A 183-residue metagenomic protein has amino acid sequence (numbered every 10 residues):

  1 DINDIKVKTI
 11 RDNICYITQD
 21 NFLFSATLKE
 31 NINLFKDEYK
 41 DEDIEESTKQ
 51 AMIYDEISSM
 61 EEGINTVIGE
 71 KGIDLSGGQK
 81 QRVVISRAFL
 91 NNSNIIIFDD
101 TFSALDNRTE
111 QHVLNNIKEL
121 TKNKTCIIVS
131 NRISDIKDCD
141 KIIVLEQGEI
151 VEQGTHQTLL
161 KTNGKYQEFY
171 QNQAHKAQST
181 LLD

Functional and structural regions predicted by a protein language model:
D4, R11, K29-E70, L114-N115 (+1 more regions): ABC ATPase nucleotide-binding domain helical subdomain, centered on the C-loop/LSGGQ "ABC signature"
N21-Y39, L75, I136: Conserved catalytic motifs of ABC-family nucleotide-binding domains
Y54-V83, T101, L105-R108, K176-D183: ABC-fold ATPase nucleotide-binding domain signature/coupling loops
E61-G63, N115, K137-D183: C-terminal portion of ABC ATPase nucleotide-binding domains
I85, V129: Hydrophobic anchor residue at the start of the ABC signature
L90-N94, N123: A short, proline-enriched helix->beta-strand linker immediately N-terminal to the Walker B motif in ABC-type P-loop
I96-D99: Catalytic Walker B motif of ABC-type/P-loop ATPase nucleotide-binding domains
N116-I128, I136: Conserved catalytic loops of ABC-family nucleotide-binding domains
